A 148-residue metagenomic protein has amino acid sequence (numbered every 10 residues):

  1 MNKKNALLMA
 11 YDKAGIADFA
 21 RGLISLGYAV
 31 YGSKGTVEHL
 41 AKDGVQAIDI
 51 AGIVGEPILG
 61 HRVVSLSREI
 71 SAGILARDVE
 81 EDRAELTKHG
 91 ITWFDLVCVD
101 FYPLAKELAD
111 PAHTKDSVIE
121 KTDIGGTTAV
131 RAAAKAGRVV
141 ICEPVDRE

Functional and structural regions predicted by a protein language model:
M1-I50: N-terminal glycine-/serine-/threonine-rich phosphate-binding loop
N2-A6, R68-G73, T114: Short, basic, glycine/proline-bearing loop/turn elements
K4, A17, G22-S25, I91-E148: Internal alpha/beta core interface subdomains
L8-A10, A29-K34, I48-G52, A76 (+3 more regions): General beta-strand structural signal in soluble alpha/beta enzymes
A10-A17, V30, K34, R68 (+4 more regions): Electropositive phosphate-/nucleotide-binding environments in soluble metabolic enzymes
G27-G32, G52-V54, E69-S71, V118-T122: Short, surface-exposed linear patches
G35-L104: Glycine-rich nucleotide/cofactor/substrate-binding loop typically near the N-terminus or early in the first domain
